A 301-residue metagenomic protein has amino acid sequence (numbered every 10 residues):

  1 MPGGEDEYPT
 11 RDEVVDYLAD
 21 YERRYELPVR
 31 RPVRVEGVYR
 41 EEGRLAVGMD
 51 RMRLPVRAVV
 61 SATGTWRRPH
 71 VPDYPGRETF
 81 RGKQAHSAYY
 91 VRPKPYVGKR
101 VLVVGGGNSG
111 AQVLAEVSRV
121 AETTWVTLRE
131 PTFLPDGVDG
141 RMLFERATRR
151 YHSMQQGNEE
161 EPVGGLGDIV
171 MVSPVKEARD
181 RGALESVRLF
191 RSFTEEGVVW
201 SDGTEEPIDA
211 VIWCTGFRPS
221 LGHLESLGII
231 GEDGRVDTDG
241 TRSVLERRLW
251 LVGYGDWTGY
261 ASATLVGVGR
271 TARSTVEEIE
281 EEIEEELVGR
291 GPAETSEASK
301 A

Functional and structural regions predicted by a protein language model:
G3-A301: Flavin (primarily FAD) cofactor-binding/catalytic cores of flavoenzymes
